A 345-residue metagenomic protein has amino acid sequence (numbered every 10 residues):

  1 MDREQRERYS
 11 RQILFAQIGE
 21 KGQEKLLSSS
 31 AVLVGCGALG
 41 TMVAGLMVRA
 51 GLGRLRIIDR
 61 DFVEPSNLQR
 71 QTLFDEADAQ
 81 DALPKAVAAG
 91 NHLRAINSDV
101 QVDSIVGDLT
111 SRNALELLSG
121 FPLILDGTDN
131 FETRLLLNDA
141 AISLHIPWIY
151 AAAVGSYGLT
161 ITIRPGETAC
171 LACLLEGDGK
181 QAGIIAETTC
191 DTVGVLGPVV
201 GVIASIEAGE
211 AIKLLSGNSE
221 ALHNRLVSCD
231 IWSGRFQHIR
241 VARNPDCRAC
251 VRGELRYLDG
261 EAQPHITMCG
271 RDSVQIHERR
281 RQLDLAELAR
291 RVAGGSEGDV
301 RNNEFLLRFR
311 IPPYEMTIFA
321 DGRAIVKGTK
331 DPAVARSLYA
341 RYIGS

Functional and structural regions predicted by a protein language model:
M1-S345: Adenine nucleotide-associated cytosolic modules
